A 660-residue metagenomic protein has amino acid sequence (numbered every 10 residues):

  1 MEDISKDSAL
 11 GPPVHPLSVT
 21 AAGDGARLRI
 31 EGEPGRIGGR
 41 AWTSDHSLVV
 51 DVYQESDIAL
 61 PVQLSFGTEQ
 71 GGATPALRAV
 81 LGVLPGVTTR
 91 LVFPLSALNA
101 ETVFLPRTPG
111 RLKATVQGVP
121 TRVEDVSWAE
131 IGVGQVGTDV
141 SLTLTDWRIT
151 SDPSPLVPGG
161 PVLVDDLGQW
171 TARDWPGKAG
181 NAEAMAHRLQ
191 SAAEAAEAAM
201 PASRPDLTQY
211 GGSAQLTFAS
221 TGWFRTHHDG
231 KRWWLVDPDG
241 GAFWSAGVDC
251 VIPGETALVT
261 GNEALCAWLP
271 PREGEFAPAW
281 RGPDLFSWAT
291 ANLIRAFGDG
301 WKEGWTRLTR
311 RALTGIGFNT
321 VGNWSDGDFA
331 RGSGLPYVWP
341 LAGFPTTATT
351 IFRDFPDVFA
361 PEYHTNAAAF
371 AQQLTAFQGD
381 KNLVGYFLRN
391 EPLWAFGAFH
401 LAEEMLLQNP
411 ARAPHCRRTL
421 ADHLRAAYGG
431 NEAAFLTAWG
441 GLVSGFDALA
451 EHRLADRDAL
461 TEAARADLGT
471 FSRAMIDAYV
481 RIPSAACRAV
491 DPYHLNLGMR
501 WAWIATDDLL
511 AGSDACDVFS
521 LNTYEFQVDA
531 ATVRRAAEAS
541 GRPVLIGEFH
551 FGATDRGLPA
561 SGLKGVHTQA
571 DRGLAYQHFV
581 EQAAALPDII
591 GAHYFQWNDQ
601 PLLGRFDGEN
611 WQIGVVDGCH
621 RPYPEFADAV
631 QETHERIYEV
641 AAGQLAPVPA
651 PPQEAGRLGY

Functional and structural regions predicted by a protein language model:
A21-V116, V140: Extracellular ligand-binding interfaces
I131-T138: Short beta-strand-plus-loop segments that form exposed binding edges in beta-rich domains
K178-G332, A348-G379, R453-G469, R473-M475: Active-site-adjacent substrate/metal-binding segments within catalytic domains of carbohydrate-active enzymes
C250-L265, G332-F352, K381, L388-A455 (+1 more regions): Aromatic- and acidic-residue-enriched segments that line the glycan-binding/catalytic groove of carbohydrate-active
P270-R272, S444-H578: Extracellular glycoside hydrolase catalytic/binding regions
T309-S325, F329, D357-E391, C416-V443 (+4 more regions): An active-site-proximal structural segment forming one wall of the substrate-binding cleft that immediately precedes
K381-G385, R389-E391, F549, T554 (+2 more regions): Substrate-binding cleft of secreted/luminal carbohydrate-active enzymes
A402-T419, F595-Y660: Aromatic-rich peripheral "rim/lid" segments of glycoside hydrolase catalytic domains that contact and position glycan
